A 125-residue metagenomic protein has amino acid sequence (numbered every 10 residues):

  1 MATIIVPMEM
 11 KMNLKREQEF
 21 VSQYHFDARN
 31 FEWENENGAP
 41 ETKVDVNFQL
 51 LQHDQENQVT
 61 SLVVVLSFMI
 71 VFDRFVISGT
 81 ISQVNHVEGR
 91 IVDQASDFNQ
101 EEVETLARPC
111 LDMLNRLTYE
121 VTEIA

Functional and structural regions predicted by a protein language model:
A2-R108, E123-I124: N-terminal intrinsically disordered, cationic/polar leader segments that include organellar targeting peptides
C110-L111, N115-T118: Helix-rich interaction surfaces within compact, conserved domain-sized segments that mediate assembly or partner
